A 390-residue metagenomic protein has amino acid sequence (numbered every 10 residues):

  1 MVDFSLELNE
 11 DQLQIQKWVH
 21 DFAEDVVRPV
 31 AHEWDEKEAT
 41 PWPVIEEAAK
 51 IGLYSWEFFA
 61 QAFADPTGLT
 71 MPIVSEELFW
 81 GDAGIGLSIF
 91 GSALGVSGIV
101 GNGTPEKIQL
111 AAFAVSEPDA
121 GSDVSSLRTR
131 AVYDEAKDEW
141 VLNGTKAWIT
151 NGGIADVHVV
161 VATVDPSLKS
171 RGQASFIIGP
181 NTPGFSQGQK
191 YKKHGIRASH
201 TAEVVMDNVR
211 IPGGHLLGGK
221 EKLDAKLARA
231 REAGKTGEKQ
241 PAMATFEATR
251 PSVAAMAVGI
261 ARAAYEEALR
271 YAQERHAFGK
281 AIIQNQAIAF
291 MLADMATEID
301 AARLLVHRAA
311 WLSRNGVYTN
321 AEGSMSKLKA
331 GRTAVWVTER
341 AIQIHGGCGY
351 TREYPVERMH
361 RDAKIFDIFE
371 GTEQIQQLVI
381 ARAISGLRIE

Functional and structural regions predicted by a protein language model:
M1-G81, I85, N102, G121 (+4 more regions): Alpha-helical interface subdomain recognition
G52, S75-F79, I178-P183, D207-R210: Short Ser/Thr-interspersed hydrophobic loop/turn segments at strand-loop and sheet-helix junctions that line or gate
S88, D119-S122, W148-N151, D165-S167 (+1 more regions): Short Gly/Pro-enriched turn/cap motifs at secondary-structure boundaries
N102-I108: Short, intrinsically disordered, charge-balanced linker/junction segments flanking boundaries in proteins
Q109-S116, V161: A short, Trp-centered hydrophobic/proline-enriched beta-strand micro-motif
S126-R128, P183-P212: Flexible, small-/acidic-enriched active-site or ligand-binding loops
E139-Q187: A short core secondary-structure module
N208-Q240: Long, acidic (Asp/Glu-rich), low-complexity accessory segments flanking structured domains
